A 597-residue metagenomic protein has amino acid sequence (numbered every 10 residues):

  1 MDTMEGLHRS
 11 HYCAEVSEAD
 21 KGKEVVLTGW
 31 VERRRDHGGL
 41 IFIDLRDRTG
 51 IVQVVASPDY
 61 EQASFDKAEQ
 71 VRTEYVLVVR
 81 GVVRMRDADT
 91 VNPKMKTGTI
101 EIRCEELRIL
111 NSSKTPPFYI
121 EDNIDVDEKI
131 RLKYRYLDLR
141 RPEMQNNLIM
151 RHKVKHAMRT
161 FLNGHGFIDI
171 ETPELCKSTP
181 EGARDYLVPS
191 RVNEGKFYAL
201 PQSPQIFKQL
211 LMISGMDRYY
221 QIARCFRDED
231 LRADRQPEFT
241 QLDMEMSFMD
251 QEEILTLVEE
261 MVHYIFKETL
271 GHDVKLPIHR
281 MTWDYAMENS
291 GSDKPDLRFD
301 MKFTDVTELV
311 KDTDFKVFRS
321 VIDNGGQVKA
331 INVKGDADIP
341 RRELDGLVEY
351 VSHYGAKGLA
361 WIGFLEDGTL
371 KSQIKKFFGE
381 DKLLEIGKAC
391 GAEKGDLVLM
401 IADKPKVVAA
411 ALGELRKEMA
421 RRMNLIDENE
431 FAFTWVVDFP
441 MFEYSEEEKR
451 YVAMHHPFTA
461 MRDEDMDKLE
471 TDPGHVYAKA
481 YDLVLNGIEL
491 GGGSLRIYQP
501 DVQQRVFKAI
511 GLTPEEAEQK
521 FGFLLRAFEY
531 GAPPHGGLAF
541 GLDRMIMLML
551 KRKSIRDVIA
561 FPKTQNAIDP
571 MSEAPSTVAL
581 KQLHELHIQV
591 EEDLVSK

Functional and structural regions predicted by a protein language model:
M1-K597: Class II aminoacyl-tRNA synthetase catalytic cores and aaRS-like
